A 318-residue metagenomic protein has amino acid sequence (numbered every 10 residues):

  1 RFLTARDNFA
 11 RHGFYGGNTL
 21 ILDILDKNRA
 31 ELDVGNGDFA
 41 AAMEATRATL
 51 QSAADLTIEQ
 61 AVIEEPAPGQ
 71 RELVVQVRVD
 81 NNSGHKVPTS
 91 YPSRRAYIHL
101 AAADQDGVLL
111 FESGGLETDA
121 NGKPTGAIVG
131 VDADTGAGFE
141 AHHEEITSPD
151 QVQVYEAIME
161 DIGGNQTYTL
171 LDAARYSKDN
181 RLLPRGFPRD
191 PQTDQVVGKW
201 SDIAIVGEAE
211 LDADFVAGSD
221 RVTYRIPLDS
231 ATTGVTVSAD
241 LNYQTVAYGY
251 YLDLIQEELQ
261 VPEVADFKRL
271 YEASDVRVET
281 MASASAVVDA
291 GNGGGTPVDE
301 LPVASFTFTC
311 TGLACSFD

Functional and structural regions predicted by a protein language model:
R1-V206, E210-L228, S238-G291: Primarily the internal scaffold of c-type cytochrome electron-transfer domains, especially repeated/multiheme c-type
V197-G198, T236, D299, A304: N-terminal non-cleavable signal-anchor helices
T232-G234: Extracellular Ig-like/FN3 beta-sandwich strand-entry sites
D289-D318: Extracellular/lumenal mature domains of secreted and surface-exposed proteins
